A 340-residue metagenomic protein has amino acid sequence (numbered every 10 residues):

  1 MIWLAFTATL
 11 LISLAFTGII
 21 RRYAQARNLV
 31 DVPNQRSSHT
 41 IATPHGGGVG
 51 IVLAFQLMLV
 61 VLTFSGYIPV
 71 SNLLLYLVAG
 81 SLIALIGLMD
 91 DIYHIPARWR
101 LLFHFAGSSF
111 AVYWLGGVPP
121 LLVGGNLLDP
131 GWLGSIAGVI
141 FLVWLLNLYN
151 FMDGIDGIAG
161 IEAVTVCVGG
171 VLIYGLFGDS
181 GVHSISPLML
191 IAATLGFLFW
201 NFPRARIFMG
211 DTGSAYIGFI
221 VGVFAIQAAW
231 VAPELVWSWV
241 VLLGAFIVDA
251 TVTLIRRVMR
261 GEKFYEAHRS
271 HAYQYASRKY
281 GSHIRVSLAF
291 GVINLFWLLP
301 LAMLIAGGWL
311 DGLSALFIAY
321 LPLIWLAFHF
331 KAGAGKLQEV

Functional and structural regions predicted by a protein language model:
M1-A250: "…together with the soluble PPM/PP2C metallo-phosphatase catalytic core" -> "…together with the soluble PPM/PP2C
G18-P44, V252-I284, Q338-E339: Cytosolic, membrane-interface loops and tails of multi-pass inner-membrane proteins
I20, V248-F264, I305, L323-A334: Membrane-helix cytosolic exit motif
L59-S65, L298-G308: Juxtamembrane "helix exit" motif at the C-terminal ends of alpha-helical transmembrane segments in multi-pass membrane
L82-Y93, F103, L310-V340: Alpha-helical transmembrane segments and their immediate juxtamembrane interface regions
A232-V240, P300, G308-L316: Structural signal for the N-terminal portions of transmembrane helices and their immediately preceding loop/interface
L242, F296, I318-A319: Hydrophobic alpha-helical transmembrane segments of integral membrane proteins, especially lipid-exposed positions
S270, Y280-F296, P300, I305: Alpha-helical transmembrane segments of integral membrane proteins, especially multi-pass inner/plasma-membrane
